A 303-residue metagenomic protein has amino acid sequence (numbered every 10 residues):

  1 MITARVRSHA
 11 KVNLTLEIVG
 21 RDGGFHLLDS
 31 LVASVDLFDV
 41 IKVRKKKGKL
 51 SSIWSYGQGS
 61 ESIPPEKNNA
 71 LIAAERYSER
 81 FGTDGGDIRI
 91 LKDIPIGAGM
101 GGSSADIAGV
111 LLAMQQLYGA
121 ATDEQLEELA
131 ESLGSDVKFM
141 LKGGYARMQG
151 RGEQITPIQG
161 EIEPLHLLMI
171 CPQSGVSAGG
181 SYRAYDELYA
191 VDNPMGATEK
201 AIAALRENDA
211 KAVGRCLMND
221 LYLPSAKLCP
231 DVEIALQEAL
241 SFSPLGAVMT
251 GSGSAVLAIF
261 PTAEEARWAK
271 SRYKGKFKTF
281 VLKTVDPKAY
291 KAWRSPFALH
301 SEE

Functional and structural regions predicted by a protein language model:
M1-A98, Q116-A120, E161-I162, C171-S174: ATP-binding N-lobe of GHMP and related small-molecule kinases
S78-D87, A113-L133, A263-G275: Phosphate-handling active-site elements
G85-R89, G246, K278: Residues at or immediately flanking beta-strands
A98-Q125, F139-G143: DPxDG-like acidic metal-binding loop motif
G102-S103, T250-S254: Glycine-rich beta-strand-to-loop/alpha-helix junction loops that act as flexible
G119-Q159: Glycine/threonine-rich beta-strand-loop-alpha-helix active-site module that forms ligand/phosphate-binding
K142, R151-G246, P261-K274, V281-E303: Conserved, helical-rich catalytic subdomain that frames metal- and/or nucleotide-binding sites in enzyme alpha/beta
L257-I259: Short hydrophobic/aromatic beta-strand micro-patches that form the beta-sheet surface supporting nucleotide- or nucleic
